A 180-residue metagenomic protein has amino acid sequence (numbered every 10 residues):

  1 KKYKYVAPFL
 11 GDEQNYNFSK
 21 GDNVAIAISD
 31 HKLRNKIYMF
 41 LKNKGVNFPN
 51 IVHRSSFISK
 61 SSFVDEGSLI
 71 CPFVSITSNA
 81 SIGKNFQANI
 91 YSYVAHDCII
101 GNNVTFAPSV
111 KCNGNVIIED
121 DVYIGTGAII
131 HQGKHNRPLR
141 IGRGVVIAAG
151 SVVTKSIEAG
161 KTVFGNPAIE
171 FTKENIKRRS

Functional and structural regions predicted by a protein language model:
K2-F57: Phosphate-bearing ligand-interacting subdomains that bind or position ATP/ADP/UDP/GDP/NAD(P) or nucleotide-linked
A7-L10, Q14, V163-S180: Short, basic/aromatic-enriched C-terminal tail that caps enzymatic domains
E13, K44-N47, G67-C71, S180: Short, low-complexity, polar/charged sequence segments that are solvent-exposed and flexible
K36-F40, I82, E158-A159, N175-I176: Short amphipathic alpha-helical segments
L41-K44, V104, V163, S180: Glycine-rich, phosphate-binding/catalytic loops in enzymes
I51-F171: Structural signal for interior beta-strand "rungs" in well-ordered beta-sheet cores of soluble enzyme domains
